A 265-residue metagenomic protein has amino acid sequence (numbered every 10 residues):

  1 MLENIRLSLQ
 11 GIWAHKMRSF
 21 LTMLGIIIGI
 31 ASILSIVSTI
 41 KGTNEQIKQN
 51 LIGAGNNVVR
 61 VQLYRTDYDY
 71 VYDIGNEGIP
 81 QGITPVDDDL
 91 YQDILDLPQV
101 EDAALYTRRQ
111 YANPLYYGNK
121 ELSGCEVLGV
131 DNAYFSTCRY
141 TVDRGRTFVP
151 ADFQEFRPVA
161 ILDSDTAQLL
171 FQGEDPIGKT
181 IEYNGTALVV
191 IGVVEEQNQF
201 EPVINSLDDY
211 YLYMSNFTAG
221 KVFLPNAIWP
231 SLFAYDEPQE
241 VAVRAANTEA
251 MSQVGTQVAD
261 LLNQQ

Functional and structural regions predicted by a protein language model:
M1-I30: N-terminal Sec/SRP start-transfer signal
S8-G11, I26, Q46, N50 (+1 more regions): Amphipathic alpha-helical segments that mediate coupling or scaffolding at interfaces
L24, T107, Y183: Residues that line or immediately flank small-molecule/substrate-binding pockets and catalytic motifs
I28-S35, T39: Hydrophobic alpha-helical membrane-associated segments
K41-E126, L169, P230-F233, E249 (+2 more regions): Hydrophobic, regular-secondary-structure patches
A133-T147, P158-Q265: Mid-to-C-terminal secondary-structure elements that act as membrane-proximal/extracytoplasmic interface segments
